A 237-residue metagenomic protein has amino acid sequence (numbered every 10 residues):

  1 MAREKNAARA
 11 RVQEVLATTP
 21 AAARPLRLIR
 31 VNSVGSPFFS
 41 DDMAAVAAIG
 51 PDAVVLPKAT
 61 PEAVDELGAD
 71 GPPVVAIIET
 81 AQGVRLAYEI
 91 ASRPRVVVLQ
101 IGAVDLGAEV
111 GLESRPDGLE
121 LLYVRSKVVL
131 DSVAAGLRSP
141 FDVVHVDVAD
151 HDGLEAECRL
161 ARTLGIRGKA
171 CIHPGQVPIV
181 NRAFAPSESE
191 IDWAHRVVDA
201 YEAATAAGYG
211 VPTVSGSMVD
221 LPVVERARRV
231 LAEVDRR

Functional and structural regions predicted by a protein language model:
M1-R237: Expand to "…catalyze enediolate/carbanion chemistry for C-C bond making/breaking, isomerization, decarboxylation
